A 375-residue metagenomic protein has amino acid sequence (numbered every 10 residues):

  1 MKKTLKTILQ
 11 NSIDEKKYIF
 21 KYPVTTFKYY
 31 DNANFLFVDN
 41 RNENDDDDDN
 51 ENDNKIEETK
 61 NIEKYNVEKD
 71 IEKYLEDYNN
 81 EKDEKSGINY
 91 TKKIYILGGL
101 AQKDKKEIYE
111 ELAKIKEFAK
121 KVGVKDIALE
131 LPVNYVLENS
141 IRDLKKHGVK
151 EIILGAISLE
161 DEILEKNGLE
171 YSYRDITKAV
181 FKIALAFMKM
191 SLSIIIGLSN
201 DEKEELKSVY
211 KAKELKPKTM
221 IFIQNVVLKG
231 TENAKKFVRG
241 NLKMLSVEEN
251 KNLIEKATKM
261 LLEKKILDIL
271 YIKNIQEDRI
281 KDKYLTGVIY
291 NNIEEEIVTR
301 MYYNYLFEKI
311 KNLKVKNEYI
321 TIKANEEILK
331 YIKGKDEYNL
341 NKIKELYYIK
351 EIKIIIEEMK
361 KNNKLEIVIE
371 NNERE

Functional and structural regions predicted by a protein language model:
M1-D14, I19, D83-Y90, E232 (+1 more regions): Auxiliary Fe-S-binding modules of radical SAM enzymes
M1-D45, K55-N66, D77-Y90, Y95 (+1 more regions): N-terminal [4Fe-4S]-dependent radical SAM core
T26-K28, I223-L228: Short glycine-enriched loops at secondary-structure junctions
N34, D126, K189, D268 (+1 more regions): Residues at the starts of beta-strands that form the adenosine-phosphate
E43-D45, E58-E68, Y95-A113, F118 (+4 more regions): Conserved non-cysteine loop/helix-boundary elements of the Radical SAM core domain that shape
K73-E81, K114-F118, D143, K182 (+5 more regions): A generic secondary-structure signal
